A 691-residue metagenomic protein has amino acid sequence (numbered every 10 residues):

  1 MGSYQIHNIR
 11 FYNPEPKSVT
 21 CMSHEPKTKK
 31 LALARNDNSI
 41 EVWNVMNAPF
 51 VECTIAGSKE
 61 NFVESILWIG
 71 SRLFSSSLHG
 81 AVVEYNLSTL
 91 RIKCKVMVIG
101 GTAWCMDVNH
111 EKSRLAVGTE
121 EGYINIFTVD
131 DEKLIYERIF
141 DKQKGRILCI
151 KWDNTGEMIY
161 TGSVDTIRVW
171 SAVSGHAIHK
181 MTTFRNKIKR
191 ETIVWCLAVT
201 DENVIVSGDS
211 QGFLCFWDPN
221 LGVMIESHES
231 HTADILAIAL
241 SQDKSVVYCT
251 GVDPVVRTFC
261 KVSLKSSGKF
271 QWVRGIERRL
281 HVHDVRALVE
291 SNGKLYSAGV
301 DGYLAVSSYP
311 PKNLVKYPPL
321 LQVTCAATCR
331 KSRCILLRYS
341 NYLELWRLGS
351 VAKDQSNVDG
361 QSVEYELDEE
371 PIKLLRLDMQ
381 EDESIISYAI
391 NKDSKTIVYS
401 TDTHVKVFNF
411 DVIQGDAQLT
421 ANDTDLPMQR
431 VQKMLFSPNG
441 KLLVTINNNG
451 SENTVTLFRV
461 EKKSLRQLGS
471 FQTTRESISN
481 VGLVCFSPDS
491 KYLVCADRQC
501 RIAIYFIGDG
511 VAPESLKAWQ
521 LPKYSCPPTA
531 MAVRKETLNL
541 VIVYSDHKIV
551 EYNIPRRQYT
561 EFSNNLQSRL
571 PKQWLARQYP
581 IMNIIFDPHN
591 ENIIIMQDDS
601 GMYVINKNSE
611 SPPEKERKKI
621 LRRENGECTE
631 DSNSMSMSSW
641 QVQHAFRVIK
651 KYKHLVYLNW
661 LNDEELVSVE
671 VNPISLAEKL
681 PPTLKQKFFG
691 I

Functional and structural regions predicted by a protein language model:
I9-P14, V51-S58, C94-V98, Y136-K142 (+10 more regions): Short C-terminal beta-strands that terminate individual repeats in beta-propeller domains, predominantly WD40 blades
P16-S23, E60-L67, G101-V108, G145-W152 (+10 more regions): Canonical WD40 repeat/beta-propeller blade segments in eukaryotic WD-repeat proteins
K27-K29, G70-S71, E111-S113, T155-E157 (+9 more regions): Short coil/turn segments that connect the beta-strands within blades of beta-propeller domains
A34-D37, S76-H79, G118-E121, G162-D165 (+9 more regions): Conserved strand-to-loop turn within each blade of WD40 beta-propeller repeats
E41, V83-E84, N125, R168-V169 (+9 more regions): WD40 beta-propeller blade core
V45-A48, L87-L90, V129-E132, A172-G175 (+9 more regions): Short loop/turn segments that connect beta-strands within beta-propeller blades
S75, Y296, S332-R338, T396-Y399 (+5 more regions): Short beta-strand elements that form the blades of beta-propeller/WD-repeat-like and other beta-sheet-rich scaffold
V273-I276, V282-R286, G302-A305, Y309-L345 (+4 more regions): Terminal intrinsically disordered, low-complexity extensions flanking WD-repeat/beta-propeller proteins
